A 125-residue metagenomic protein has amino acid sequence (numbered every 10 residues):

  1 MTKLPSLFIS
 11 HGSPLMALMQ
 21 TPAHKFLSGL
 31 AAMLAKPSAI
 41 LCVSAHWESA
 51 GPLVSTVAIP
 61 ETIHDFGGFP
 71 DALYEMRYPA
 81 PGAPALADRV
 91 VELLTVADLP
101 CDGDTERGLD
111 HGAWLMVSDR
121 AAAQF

Functional and structural regions predicted by a protein language model:
T2-L93, A97: A short aromatic-anchored loop/beta-hairpin motif
L86-F125: Internal, conserved structured core segments that host functional sites
